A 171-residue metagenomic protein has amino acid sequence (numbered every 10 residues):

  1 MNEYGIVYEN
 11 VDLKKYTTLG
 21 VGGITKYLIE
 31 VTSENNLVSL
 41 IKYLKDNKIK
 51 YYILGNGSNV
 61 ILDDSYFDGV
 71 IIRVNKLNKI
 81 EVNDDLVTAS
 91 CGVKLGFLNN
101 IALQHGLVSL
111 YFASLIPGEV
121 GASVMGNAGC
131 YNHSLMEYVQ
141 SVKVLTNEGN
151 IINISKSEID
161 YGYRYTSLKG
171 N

Functional and structural regions predicted by a protein language model:
M1-K14: N-terminal accessory segments
V11, Y52-G55: Beta-strand->loop->alpha-helix junctions that form or flank phosphate-binding loops in nucleotide-handling enzymes
L13-I49, D64-L107, S134-N153: N-terminal glycine-rich flavin-associated loop
T25, S58-L62, L95, G121-G126 (+1 more regions): Short, flexible micro-motifs
L54-N59, C91: Glycine-rich beta-strand-to-loop/alpha-helix junction loops that act as flexible
Y111-A113, A122-N171: FAD-binding subdomain of flavoenzyme oxidoreductases
G118: An amphipathic, basic-hydrophobic helix/alpha-beta surface used to engage anionic, phosphate-rich ligands or surfaces
